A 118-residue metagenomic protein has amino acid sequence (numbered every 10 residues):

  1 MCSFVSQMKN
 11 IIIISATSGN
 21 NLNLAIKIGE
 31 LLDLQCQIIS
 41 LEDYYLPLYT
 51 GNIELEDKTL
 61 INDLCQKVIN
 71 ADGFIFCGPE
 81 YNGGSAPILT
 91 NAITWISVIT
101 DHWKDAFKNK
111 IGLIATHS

Functional and structural regions predicted by a protein language model:
M8-L34: N-terminal beta1-alpha1 ligand-phosphate binding loop
A16-S18, L41, H117: Cofactor-binding loop segments of dinucleotide-utilizing enzymes, especially the Rossmann-like FAD- and NAD(P)+-binding
A25-G29, G51-E54, L89-A92: Short, glycine/charged-enriched secondary-structure capping and boundary segments
C36-I38: Generic structural signal for residues in well-ordered beta-strands
L41-L60: N-terminal beta-loop-helix "entrance" segment that forms/cooperates in small-molecule cofactor or anionic ligand
E56-S118: Helix-loop-strand module that forms the ligand-binding subsite of alpha/beta enzymes
